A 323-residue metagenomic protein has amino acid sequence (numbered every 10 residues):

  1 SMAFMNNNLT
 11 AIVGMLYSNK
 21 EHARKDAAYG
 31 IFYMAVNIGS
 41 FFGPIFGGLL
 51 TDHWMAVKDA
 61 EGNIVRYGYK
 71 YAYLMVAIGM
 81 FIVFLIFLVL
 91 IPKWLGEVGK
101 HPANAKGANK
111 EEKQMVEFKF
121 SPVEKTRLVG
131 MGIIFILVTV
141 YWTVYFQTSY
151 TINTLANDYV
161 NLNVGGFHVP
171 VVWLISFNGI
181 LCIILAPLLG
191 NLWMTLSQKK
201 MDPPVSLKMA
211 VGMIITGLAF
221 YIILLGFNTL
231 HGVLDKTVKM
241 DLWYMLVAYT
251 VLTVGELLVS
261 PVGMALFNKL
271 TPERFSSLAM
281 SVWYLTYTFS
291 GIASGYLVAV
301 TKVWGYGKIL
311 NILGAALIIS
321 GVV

Functional and structural regions predicted by a protein language model:
S1-N8, G232-L258: Hydrophobic core of transmembrane alpha-helices in multi-pass small-molecule transporters, especially MFS/SLC-type
F4-N19, L258-T271: Intracellular juxtamembrane helix-capping segments at the cytosolic ends of symmetry-related transmembrane helices
N19-D26, G47-F167, L189, W193-K199 (+1 more regions): Intracellular loop-helix junctions on the cytosolic face of multi-pass helical membrane proteins
R24-G30, Y159-L181, D202-L207, V211 (+3 more regions): Loop-to-transmembrane helix entry
D26-M55, M75-V83, I175-C182, S281-S294: Glycine-rich segments within core transmembrane alpha-helices of 12-TM secondary carriers
D52-I78, D202-L207, T237-M240, A299-A316: A membrane-interface helix-boundary motif in multi-pass transporters
F167-Q198, G212-F220: Transmembrane alpha-helices of Major Facilitator/SLC transporters
V211-L234: C-terminal ends and interior cores of transmembrane alpha-helices in multi-pass membrane transporters/permeases
